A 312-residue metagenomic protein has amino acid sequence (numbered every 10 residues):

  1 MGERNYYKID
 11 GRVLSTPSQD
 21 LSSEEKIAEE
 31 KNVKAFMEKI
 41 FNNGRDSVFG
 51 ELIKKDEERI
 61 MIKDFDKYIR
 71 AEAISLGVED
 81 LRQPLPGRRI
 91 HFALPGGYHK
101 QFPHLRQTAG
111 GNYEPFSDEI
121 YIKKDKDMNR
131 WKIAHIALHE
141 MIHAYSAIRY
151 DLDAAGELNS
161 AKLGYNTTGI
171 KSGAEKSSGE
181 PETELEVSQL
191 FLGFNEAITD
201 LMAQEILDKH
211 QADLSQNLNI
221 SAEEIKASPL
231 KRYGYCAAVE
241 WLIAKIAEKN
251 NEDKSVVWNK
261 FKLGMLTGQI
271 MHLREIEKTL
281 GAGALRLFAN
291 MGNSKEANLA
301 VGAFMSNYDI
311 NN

Functional and structural regions predicted by a protein language model:
M1-R12, T199, I310-N312: Non-Sec secretion/translocation targeting segments of pathogen effectors
N43-Y121, D125-R130, D151-L158, K162: Auxiliary, metal-adjacent structural segments of Zn-dependent hydrolase domains
E57, M61, F65, A134 (+3 more regions): Hydrophobic (often cysteine-bearing) scaffold residues that line and stabilize catalytic clefts of nucleotide/cofactor
L81-R82, D153-I170, A212-E224: Short, glycine/acidic-rich hinge or "gate" loops at secondary-structure transitions that mediate conformational
W131, A147-A197: Post-HEXXH active-site segment of zinc metalloproteases
H135-L152, E196, D200, Q204: Active-site recognition of the HExxH zinc-binding catalytic motif
G173-A247: Metalloprotease/metallohydrolase-associated module, dominated by Zn2+-dependent proteases
A222-N312: Pan-zinc metallopeptidase signature
